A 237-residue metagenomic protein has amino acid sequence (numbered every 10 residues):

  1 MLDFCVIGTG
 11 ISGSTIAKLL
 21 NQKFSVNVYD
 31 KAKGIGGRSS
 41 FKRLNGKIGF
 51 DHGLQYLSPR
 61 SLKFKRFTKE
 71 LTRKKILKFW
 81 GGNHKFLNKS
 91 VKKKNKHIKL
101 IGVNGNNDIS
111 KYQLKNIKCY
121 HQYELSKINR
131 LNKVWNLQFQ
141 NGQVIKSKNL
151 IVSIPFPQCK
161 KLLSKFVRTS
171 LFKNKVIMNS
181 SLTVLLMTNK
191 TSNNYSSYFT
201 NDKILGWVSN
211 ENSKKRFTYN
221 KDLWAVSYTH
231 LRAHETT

Functional and structural regions predicted by a protein language model:
F4-V28: N-terminal Rossmann-like FAD-binding beta1-loop-alpha1 element of flavoenzymes
K23-R43: Glycine-rich FAD pyrophosphate-binding loop
G36, N149-Y195: Central helical "cap/lid" subdomain
R43-G82: N-terminal FAD cofactor-binding segment of flavoenzymes
Y56-P59, V91-Y112: Short beta-strand to alpha-helix junction loop
H121-W135: A conserved short coil-to-beta-strand element within the FAD-binding core of flavoproteins
G142-N149: Core beta-strand elements of the Rossmann-like FAD/NAD(P) dinucleotide-binding domain in flavoenzyme oxidoreductases
H230-T237: Single conserved hydrophobic/aromatic residue that forms the stacking wall/gate of nucleotide- or nucleobase-binding
